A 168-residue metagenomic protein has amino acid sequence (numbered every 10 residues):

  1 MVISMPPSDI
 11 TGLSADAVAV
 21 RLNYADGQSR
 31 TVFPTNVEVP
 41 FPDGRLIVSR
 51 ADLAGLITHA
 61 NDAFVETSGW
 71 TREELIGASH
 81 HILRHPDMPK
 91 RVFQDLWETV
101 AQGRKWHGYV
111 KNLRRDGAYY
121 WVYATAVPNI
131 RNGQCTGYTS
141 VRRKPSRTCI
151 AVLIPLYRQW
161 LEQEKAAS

Functional and structural regions predicted by a protein language model:
V2-L13, Q28-R30, T35-W160: Sensory/regulatory domains in signal-transduction proteins
V18-R21: Intrinsically disordered, low-complexity N-terminal regulatory segments enriched in Ser/Pro/Thr/Gly and acidic/Gln
N23-G27: Linker/hinge segments immediately adjacent to helix-turn-helix/homeobox DNA-binding domains
Q159-S168: Signal-transducing coiled-coil/dimerization helices and immediately adjacent hinge/linker segments that couple sensory
